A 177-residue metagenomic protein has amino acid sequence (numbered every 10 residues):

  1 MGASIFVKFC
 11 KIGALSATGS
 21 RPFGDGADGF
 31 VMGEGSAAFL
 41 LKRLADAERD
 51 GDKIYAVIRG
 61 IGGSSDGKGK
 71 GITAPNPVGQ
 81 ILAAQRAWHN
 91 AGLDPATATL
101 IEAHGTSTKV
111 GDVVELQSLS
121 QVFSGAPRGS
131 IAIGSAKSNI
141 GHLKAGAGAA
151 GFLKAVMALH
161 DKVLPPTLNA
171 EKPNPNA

Functional and structural regions predicted by a protein language model:
M1-A177: Condensing-enzyme catalytic core of the thiolase-fold
